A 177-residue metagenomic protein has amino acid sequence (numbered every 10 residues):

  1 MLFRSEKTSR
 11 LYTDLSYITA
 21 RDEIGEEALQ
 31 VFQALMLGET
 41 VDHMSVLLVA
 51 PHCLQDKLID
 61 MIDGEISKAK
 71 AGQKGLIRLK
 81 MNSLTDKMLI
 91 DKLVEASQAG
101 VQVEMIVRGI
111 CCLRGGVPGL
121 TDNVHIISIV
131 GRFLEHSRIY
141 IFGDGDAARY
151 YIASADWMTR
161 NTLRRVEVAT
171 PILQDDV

Functional and structural regions predicted by a protein language model:
E6-K7: Surface-exposed loop and adjacent secondary-structure segments within mature catalytic domains
Y12-L15, V31, L35, E39 (+1 more regions): Conserved thiamine diphosphate
Y17-A20, E27: A conserved active-site cap/scaffold subdomain adjacent to cofactor or substrate pockets
A20, H43, P51: Conserved alpha/beta core surface patches that mediate binding of polyanionic ligands
G25, P51-V177: Substrate-recognition/specificity elements adjacent to catalytic centers across diverse enzyme folds
V31, L47-L48: Solvent-exposed, charged helical/coil patches that constitute nucleic-acid or partner-interaction surfaces
G38-V46, G72-K74: Gly-rich Lys/Arg/Thr-decorated short loops/hinges at beta-loop-alpha junctions or inter-strand turns that position
